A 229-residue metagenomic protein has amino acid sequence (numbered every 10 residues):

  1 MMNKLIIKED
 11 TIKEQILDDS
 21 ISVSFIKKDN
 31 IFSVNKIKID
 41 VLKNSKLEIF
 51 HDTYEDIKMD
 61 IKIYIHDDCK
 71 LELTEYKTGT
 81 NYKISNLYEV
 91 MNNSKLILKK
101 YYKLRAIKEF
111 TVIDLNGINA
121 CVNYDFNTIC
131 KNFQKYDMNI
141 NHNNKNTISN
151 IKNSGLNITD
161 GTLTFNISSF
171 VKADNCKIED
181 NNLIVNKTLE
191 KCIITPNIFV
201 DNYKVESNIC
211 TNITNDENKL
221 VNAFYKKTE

Functional and structural regions predicted by a protein language model:
K8-T228: Conserved beta-strand/loop scaffold segments within soluble protein domains that form the structured core and edges
